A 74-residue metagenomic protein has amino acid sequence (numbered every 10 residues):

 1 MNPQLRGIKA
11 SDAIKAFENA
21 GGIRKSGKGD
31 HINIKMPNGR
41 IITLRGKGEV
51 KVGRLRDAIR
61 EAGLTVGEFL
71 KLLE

Functional and structural regions predicted by a protein language model:
M1-E74: Basic nucleic-acid-binding interfaces
